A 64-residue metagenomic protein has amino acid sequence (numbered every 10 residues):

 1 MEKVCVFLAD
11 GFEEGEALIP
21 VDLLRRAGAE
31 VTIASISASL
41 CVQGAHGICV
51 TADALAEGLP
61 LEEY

Functional and structural regions predicted by a protein language model:
M1-Y64: Extended, subdomain-level signal for the structured scaffold at the beginning of enzyme domains
